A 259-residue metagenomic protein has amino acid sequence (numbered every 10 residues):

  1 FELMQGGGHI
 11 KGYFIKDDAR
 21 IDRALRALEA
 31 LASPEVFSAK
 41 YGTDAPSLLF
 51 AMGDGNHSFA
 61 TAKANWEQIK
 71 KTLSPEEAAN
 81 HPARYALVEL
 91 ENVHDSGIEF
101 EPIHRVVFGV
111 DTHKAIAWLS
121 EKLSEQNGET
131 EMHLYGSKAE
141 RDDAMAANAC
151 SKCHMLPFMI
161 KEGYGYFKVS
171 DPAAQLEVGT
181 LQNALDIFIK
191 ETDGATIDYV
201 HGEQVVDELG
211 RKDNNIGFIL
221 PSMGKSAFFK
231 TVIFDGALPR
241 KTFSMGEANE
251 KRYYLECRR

Functional and structural regions predicted by a protein language model:
F1-R259: Surface-exposed, charge/polar-rich loops and edge strands
